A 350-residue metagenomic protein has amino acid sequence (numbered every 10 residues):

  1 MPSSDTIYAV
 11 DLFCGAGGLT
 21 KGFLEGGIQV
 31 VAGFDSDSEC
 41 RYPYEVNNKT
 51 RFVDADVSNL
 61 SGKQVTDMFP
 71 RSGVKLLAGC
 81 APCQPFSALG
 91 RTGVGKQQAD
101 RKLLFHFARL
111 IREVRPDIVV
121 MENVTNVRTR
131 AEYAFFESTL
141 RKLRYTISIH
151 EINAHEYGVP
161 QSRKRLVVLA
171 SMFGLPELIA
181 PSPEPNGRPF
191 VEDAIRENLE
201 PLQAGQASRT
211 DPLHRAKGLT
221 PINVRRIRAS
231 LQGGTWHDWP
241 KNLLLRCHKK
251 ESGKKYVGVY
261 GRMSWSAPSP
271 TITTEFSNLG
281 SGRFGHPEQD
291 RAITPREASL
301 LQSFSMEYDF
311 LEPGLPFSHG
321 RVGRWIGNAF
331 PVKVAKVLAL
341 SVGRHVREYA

Functional and structural regions predicted by a protein language model:
P2-I118, T125-A134: Core alpha/beta nucleotide-donor-binding catalytic domains of modification enzymes
D5, G73-K75, K164-L166, P268-P270: A generic secondary-structure signal marking the coil-to-beta-strand transition
Y42, A134, S138, K336-L340 (+1 more regions): A broad, structural surface signal
K63-S72, Q84, A88-V259: Class I S-adenosyl-L-methionine
A81-P82, P116, P160, S305-M306 (+1 more regions): Proline-centered helix-kink/hinge sites
G218-A350: C-terminal target-recognition/interaction regions appended to catalytic cores
